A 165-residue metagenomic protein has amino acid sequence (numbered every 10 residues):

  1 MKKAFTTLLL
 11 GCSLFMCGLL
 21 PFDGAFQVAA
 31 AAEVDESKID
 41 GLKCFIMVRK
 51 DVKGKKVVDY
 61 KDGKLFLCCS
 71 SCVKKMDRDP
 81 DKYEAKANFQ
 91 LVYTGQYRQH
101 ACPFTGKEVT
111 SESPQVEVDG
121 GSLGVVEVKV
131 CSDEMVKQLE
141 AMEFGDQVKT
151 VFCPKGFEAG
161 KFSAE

Functional and structural regions predicted by a protein language model:
M1-A4: Positively charged n-region of N-terminal signal peptides that target proteins for export
T6-T7, V109: Intrinsically disordered and other compositionally biased segments
T7-D23: Bacterial N-terminal signal peptides
P21-E165: Intrinsically disordered, low-complexity terminal tails/loops enriched in metal-binding residues
